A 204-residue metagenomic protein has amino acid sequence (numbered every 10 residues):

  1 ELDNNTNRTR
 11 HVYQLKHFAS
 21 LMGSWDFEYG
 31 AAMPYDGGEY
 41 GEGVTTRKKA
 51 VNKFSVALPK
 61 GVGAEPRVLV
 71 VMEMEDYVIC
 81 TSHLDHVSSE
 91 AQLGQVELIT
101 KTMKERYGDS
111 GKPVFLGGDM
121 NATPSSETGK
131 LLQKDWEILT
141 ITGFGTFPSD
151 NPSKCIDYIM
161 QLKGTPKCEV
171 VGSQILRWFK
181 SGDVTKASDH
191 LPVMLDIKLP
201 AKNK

Functional and structural regions predicted by a protein language model:
E1-L2, G30-M33, T46-K48, S55-L58 (+6 more regions): Active-site-proximal beta-strand/loop segments in catalytic clefts of secreted hydrolases
L2-Y77, V171-R177: Structured beta-strand-rich core segments of catalytic domains in phosphoester-bond hydrolases
N4-N7, D85-S89, P148-D150: Acidic/histidine-rich helix-loop elements that form or flank divalent-metal/phosphate-binding sites at the catalytic
H11-Q14, F18, Q92-Q95, I99 (+1 more regions): Stable alpha-helical elements in mature extracytoplasmic
F27, I79, M103, V114-L116: Hydrophobic/aromatic residues located in beta-strands of well-ordered beta-sheets within soluble catalytic
A57, E90, K104-F115, N121-K204: Metal-dependent phosphoester-hydrolase catalytic domains
V71-C80, I197, A201: Glycine/serine-rich loop-strand microenvironments at binding/catalytic pocket rims
I79, D85-E105, A122: Active-site beta-loop-alpha substructure in enzyme catalytic cores, prototypically the cysteine-centered nucleophile
